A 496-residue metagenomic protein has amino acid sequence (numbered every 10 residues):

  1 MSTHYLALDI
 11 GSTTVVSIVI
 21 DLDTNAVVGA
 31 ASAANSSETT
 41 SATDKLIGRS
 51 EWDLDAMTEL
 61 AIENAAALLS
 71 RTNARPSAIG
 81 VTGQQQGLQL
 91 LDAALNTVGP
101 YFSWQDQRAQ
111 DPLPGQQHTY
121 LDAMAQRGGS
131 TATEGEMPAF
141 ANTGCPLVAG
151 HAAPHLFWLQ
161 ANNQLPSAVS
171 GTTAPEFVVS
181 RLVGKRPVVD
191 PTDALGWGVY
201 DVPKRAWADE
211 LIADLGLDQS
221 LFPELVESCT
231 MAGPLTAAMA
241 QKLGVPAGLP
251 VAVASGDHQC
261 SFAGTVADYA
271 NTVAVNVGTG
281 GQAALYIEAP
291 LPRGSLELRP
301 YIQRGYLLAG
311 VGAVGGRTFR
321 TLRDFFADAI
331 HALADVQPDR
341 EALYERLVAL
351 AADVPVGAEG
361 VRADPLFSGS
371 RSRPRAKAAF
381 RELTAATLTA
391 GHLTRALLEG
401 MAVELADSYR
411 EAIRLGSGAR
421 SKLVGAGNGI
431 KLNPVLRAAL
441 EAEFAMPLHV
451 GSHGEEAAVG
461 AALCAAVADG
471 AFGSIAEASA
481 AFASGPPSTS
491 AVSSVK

Functional and structural regions predicted by a protein language model:
M1-P100, S167, P223-E224, A240-Q241 (+2 more regions): N-terminal glycine/serine-rich phosphate-binding loop of ATP-dependent small-molecule kinases, especially carbohydrate
L6-A7, H118-T143, G150-P187, G198-D209 (+3 more regions): Active-site core segments that coordinate phosphate-bearing ligands/cofactors across diverse enzyme families
S12, T24, A109, G256 (+2 more regions): Short, glycine/acidic-enriched loop or turn micro-motifs at the edges of active sites
S32-A33, E38, F102-A109, T279-G281 (+1 more regions): Short, acidic/turn-prone active-site loops that include or flank metal/cofactor- and phosphate-binding residues
I47-T58, C145-A149, L225-C229, V253 (+1 more regions): Short acidic-aromatic active-site loops that bind/stabilize oxyanions
L54, A66-A153: Active-site phosphate-binding/coordination module
V188-A194: Nucleotide/phosphate-binding loop and acidic/charged catalytic motifs in nucleotide-binding or -utilizing enzymes
P203, S228-A232: Short beta-strand to alpha-helix junction loop
